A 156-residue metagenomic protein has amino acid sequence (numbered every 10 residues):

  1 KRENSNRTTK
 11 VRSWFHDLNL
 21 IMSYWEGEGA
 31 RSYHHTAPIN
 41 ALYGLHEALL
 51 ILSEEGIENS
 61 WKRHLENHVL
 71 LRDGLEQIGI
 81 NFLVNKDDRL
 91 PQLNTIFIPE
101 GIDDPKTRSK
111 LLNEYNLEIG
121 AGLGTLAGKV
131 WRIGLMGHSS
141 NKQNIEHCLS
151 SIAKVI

Functional and structural regions predicted by a protein language model:
K1-D73, Q77: Active-site C-terminal subdomain of aminotransferase-like
L52, L93-T95, R132-G137: Short glycine-rich or small-residue beta-strand-to-loop segments that form or flank ligand, phosphate, metal/Fe-S
H68, D87-L93, G124-R132: Small/polar glycine-rich anion-binding or flexible loop at a beta-alpha turn
L75-N81, E114-I119: Short amphipathic beta-strand starts and helix->beta connectors
N81-E114: Conserved PLP-binding catalytic core of the aspartate aminotransferase-like
L111-I119, A153-I156: A common structural junction motif
T125, K129-I156: PLP-dependent enzyme catalytic core of the Aspartate aminotransferase-like
